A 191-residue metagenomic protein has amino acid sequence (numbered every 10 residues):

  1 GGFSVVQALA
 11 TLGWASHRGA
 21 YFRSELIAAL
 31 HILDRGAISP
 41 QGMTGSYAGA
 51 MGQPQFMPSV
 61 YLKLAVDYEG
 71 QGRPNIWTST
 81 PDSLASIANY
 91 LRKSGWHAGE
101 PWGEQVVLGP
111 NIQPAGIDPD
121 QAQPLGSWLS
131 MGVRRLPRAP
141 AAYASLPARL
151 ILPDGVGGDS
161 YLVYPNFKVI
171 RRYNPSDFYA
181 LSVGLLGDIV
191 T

Functional and structural regions predicted by a protein language model:
G1, H17-Y21, G45-Q53, N75-S83 (+2 more regions): Extracytoplasmic/periplasmic, Sec-exported soluble proteins
G1-A15, Q105-L108, I112: Short N-terminal secondary-structure initiator segments
S4, A8, Y21-A28, G52 (+6 more regions): Extracytoplasmic/secreted proteins, especially bacterial periplasmic and envelope-associated proteins
V5-P40, L62-G70, P74-W77: Primarily short, surface-exposed interaction patches in extracytoplasmic proteins
L12-A15, A29-G36, K63-D67, N89-H97 (+3 more regions): Structured segments of extracytoplasmic/periplasmic soluble domains in secreted or envelope-associated proteins
D34-G49, F167-R171: Extended, non-catalytic structural segments that build the interaction scaffolds of large macromolecular assemblies
P40, Y47-G52, F56-G155: Flexible, glycine-rich surface segments
R138-T191: C-terminal functional modules
